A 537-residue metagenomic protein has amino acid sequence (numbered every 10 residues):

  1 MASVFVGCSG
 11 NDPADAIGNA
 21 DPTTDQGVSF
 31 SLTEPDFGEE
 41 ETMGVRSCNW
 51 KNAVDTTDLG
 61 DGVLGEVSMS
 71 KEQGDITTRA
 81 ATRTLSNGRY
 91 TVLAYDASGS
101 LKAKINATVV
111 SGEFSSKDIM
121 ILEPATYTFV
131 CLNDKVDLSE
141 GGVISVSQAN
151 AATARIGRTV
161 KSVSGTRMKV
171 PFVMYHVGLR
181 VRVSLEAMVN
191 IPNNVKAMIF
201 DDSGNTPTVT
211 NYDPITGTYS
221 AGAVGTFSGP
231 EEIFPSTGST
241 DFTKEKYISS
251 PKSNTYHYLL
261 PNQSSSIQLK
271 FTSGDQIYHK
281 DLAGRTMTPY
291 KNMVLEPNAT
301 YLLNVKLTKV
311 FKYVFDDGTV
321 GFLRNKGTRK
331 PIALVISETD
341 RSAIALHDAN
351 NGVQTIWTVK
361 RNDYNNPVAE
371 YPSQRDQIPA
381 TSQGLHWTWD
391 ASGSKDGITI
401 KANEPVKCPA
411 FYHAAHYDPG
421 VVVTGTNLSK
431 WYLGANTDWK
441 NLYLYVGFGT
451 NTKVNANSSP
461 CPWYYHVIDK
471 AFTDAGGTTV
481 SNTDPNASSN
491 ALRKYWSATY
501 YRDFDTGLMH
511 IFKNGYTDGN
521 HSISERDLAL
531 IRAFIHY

Functional and structural regions predicted by a protein language model:
F5-F311, V359, Y364-D390: Sec-type signal peptide cleavage vicinity
T78-T84, V422-G425, S522-S524: Short consensus segments that form the blades of beta-propeller domains, in both extracellular/periplasmic
G88, V177-L179, D340, S429 (+2 more regions): Residues that flank catalytic or metal-binding motifs in active/ligand-binding sites
V130-L132, R182-S184, A343-A345, K430-Y432 (+2 more regions): Residues within well-ordered beta-strands of beta-sheet-rich folds
L295-G352: GGW-centered surface loops in extracellular recognition modules
I336-Y432, N436-G449: Short aromatic-cysteine micro-motif
F411-K430, N436-K513, H536: An exposed tryptophan-centered "aromatic clamp" motif
K494-W496, G519-Y537: Short, structured beta-strand segments at or near domain termini in extracellular proteins/domains
